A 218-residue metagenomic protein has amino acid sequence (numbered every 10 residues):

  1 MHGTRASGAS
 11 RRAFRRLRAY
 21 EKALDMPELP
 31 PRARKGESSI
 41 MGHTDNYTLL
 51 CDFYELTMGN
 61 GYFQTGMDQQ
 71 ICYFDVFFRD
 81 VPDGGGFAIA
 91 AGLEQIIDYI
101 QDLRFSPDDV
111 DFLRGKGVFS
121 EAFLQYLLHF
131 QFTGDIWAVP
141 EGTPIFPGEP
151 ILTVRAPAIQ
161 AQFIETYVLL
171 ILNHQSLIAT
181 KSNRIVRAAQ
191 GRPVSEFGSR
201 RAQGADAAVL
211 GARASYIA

Functional and structural regions predicted by a protein language model:
S7-S10, P30, S38-S39: Serine residues within intrinsically disordered or low-complexity segments
S38-Y73, D80-P82, V118, L124-T133 (+2 more regions): Buried, small/hydrophobic-residue-enriched core segments of structured protein domains
C72-L128, W137: N-terminal, Lys/Arg-enriched amphipathic/low-complexity engagement segments that precede the first folded domain
